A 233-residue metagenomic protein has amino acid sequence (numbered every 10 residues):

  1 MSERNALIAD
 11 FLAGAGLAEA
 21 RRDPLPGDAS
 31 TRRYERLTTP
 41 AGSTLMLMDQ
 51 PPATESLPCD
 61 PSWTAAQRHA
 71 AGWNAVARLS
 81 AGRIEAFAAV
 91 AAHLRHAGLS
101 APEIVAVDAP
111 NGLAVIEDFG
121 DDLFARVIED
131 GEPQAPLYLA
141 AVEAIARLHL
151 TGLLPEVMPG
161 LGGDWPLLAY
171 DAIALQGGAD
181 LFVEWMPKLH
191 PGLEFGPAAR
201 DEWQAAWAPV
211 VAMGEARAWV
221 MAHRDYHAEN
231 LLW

Functional and structural regions predicted by a protein language model:
M1-R21: Juxta-kinase regulatory segment immediately upstream of eukaryotic protein kinase catalytic domains
E3-N5, R32, H96, P102: Localized chelating/binding microdomains that coordinate divalent metal ions or stabilize phosphate-bearing
L17-P40: ATP-binding glycine-rich phosphate-binding loop
P26-T31, R95-H96, E215: A short catalytic or substrate-binding loop motif that flags glycine-/basic-rich loops and adjacent residues that bind
T31-T38, M46-L47, L148, W207-W233: Active-site acidic catalytic loop and adjacent metal/ATP-binding pocket of ATP-dependent phosphoryl transfer enzymes
T39-G177, L181: ATP-binding pocket architecture of kinase catalytic cores
L153-A169, I173-A174, G178-A222: An alpha-helical support segment within catalytic cores of ATP-dependent transferases
